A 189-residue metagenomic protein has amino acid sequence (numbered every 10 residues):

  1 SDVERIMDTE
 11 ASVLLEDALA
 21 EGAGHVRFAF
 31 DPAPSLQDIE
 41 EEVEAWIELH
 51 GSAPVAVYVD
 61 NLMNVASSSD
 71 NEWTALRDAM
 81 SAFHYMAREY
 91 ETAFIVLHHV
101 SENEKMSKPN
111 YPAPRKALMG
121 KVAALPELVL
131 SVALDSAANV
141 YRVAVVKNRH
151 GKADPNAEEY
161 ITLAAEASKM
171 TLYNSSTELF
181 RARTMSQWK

Functional and structural regions predicted by a protein language model:
S1-V59, N64-L97, E104, L128: Glycine-rich nucleotide-phosphate-binding loops and adjacent flexible coil segments
V13-E21, Q37-V57, R88-Y90, N103-K189: C-terminal regions of RecA-like/P-loop NTPase motor modules
